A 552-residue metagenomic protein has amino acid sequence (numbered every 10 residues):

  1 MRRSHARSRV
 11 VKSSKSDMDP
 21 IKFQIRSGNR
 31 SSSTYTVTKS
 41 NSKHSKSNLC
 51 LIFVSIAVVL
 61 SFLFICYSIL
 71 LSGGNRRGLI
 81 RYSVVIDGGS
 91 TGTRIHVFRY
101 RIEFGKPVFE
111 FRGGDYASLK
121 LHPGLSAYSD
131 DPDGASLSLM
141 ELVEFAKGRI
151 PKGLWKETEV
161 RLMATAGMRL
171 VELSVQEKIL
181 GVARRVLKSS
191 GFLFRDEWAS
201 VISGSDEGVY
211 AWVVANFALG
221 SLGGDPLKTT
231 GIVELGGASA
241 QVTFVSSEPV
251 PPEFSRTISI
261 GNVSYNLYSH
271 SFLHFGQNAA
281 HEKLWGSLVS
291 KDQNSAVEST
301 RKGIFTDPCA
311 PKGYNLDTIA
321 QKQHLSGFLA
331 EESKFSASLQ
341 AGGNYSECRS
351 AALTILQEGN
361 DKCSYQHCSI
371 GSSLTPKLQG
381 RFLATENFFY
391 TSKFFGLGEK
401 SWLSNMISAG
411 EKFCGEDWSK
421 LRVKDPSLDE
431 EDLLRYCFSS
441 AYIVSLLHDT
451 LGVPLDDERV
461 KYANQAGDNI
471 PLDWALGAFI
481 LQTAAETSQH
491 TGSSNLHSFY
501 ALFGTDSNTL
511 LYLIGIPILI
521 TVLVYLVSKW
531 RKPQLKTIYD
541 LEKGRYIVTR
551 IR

Functional and structural regions predicted by a protein language model:
R2-F23, K39, S83, V97 (+4 more regions): Helical "lid/coupling" subdomains associated with nucleotide-phosphate turnover
N29-V54, I80, K532-L541: Helix-loop boundary elements of multi-pass alpha-helical membrane proteins
L51-S72, S203-F217: Charged, flexible boundary elements
S55-F62, G88, G515-L519: Hydrophobic alpha-helical cores of multi-pass transmembrane domains in eukaryotic membrane proteins
L60-G73, T93, V97, I520-S528: Membrane-embedded alpha-helices of multi-pass membrane proteins, especially ion channels and transporters
C66-I80, L154, G223-D225: Membrane-lumen (extracellular) interface motif
G78, I86-R94, V233-S239: A short acidic Gly-Thr/Ser loop motif
K106-G114: Beta-propeller domains
